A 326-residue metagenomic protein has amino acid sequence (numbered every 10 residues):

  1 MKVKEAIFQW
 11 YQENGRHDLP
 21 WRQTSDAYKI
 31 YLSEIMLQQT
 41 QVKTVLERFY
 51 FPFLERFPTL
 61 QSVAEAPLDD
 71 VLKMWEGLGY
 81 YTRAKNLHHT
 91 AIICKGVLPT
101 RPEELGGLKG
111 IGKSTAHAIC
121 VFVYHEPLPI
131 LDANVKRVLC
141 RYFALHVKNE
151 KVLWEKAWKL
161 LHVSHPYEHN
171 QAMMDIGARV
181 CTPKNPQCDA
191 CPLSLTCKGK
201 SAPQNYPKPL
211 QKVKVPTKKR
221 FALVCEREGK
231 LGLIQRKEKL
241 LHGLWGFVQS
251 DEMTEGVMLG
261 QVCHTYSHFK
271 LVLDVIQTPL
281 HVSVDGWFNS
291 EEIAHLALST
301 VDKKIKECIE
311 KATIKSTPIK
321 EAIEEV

Functional and structural regions predicted by a protein language model:
M1-H17, Q23, A178-V326: Intrinsically disordered, low-complexity, charged terminal extensions of DNA damage-control enzymes
V3-K4, W10-Q187, L193-T196, A202: Catalytic cores of DNA base-excision repair glycosylases
